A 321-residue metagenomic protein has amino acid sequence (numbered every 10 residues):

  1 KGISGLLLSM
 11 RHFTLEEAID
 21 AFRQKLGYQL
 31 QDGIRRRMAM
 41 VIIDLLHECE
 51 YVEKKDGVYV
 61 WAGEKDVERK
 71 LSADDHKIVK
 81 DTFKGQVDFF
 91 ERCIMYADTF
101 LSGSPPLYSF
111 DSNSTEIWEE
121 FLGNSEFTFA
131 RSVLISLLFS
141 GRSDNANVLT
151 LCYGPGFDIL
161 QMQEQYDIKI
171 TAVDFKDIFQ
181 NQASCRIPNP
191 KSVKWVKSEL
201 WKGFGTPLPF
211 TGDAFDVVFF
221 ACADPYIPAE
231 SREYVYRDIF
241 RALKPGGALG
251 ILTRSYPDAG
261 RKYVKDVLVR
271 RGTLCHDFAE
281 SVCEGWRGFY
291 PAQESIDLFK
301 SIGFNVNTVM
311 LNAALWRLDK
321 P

Functional and structural regions predicted by a protein language model:
D32-E48: Short amphipathic alpha-helical interaction segments
E48-R142: Conserved Class I S-adenosyl-L-methionine-dependent methyltransferase catalytic core
L149, G156-F204: Class I SAM-dependent methyltransferase SAM/SAH-binding core
G205-V218: A short acidic, Gly/Pro-enriched loop at the edge of an enzyme's catalytic core that lines a small-molecule cofactor
D216-S231: A short SAM/SAH-binding and catalytic strip from SAM-dependent methyltransferases
E233-A248: A short glycine-rich, Lys/Arg-flanked "PGG" loop and its adjoining helix->strand segment in the class I
L252-S301, N307: C-terminal alpha-helical "lid/dimerization" subdomain adjacent to the S-adenosyl-L-methionine
K300-P321: Core SAM-dependent methyltransferase catalytic element
